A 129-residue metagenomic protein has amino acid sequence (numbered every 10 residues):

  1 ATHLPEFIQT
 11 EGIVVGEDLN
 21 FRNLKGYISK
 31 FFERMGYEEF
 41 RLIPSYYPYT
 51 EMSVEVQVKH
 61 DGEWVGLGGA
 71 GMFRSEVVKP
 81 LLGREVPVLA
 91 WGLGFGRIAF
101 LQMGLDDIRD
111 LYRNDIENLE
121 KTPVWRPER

Functional and structural regions predicted by a protein language model:
A1-R129: TRNA-recognition modules of translation machinery and tRNA-sensing kinases, especially anticodon-binding
